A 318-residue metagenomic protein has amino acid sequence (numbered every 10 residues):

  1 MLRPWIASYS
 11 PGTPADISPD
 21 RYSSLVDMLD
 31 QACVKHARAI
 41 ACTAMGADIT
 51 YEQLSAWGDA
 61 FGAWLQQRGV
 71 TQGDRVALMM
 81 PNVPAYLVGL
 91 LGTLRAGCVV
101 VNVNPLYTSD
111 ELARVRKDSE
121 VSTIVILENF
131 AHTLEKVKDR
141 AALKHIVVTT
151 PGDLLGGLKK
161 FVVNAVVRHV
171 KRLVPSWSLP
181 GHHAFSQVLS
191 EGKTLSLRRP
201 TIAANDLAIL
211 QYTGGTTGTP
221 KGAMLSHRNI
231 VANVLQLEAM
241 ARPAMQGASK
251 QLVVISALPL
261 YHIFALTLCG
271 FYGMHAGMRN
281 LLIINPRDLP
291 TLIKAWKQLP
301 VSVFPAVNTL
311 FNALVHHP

Functional and structural regions predicted by a protein language model:
R3-S10, D27-T50: AMP-dependent adenylate-forming
P14-S23, N164-L207: Flexible, low-complexity linker/hinge segments
D20-R21, R38-V83, L87-L91, T108-A113: Conserved AMP-binding/adenylate-forming core of the ANL superfamily
A39, R75, P81-V101, P105-S109 (+5 more regions): A short helix-loop-beta submotif of the ANL/AMP-binding
L65-V70, G192-N205, L210-S256, M278: Conserved adenylate-forming
Q67-R68, R95-Q187: Structural core segment of the AMP-binding/adenylate-forming
M80, C98-R114, E128-F130, M278-L299 (+1 more regions): ATP-dependent adenylate-forming carboxylate-activation enzymes
V231-V253, I263-V303, H317: Conserved AMP-binding/adenylation subdomain of ANL enzymes
